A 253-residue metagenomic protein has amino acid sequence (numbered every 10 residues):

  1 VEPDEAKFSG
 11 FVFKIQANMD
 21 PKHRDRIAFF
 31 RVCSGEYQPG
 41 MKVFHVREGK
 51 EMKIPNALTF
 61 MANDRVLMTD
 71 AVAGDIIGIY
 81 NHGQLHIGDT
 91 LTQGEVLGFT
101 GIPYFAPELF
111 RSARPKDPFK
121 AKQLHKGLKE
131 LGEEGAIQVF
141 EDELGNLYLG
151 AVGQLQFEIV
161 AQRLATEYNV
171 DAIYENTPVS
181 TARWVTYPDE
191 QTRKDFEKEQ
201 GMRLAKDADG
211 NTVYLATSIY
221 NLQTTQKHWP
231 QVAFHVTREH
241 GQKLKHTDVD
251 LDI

Functional and structural regions predicted by a protein language model:
V1-I253: Structural and coupling elements of P-loop NTPases
